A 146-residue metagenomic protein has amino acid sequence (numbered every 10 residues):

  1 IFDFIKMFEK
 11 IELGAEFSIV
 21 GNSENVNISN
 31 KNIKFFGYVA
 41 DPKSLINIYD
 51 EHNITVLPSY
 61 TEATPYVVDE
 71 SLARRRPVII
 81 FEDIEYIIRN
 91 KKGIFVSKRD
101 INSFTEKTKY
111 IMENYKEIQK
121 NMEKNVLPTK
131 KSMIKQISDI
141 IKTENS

Functional and structural regions predicted by a protein language model:
I1-K10: A conserved mid-protein helix/loop that constitutes part of the nucleotide-sugar donor-binding site
E24-A40: Nucleotide-activated donor-binding/catalytic signature segment of Leloir-type glycosyltransferases, i.e., the conserved
Y38, G93-N102, T108-Y115: Conserved acidic donor-binding segment of nucleotide-sugar-dependent glycosyltransferases
I46, P65-A73, E85-I87: Short alpha-helical segment that forms part of, or immediately flanks, the ligand-binding pocket in carbohydrate-active
I46-H52: Short alpha-helical donor nucleotide-sugar binding micro-motif in glycosyltransferases
Y60: Aromatic "clamp/platform" in nucleotide-sugar-dependent glycosyltransferases that forms part of the donor/acceptor
P77-F81: Short hydrophobic beta-strand element within catalytic cores of glycosyltransferases and related nucleotide-activated
R99, Y115-S146: A charged, aromatic-enriched C-terminal amphipathic alpha-helix characteristic of glycosyltransferases across folds
